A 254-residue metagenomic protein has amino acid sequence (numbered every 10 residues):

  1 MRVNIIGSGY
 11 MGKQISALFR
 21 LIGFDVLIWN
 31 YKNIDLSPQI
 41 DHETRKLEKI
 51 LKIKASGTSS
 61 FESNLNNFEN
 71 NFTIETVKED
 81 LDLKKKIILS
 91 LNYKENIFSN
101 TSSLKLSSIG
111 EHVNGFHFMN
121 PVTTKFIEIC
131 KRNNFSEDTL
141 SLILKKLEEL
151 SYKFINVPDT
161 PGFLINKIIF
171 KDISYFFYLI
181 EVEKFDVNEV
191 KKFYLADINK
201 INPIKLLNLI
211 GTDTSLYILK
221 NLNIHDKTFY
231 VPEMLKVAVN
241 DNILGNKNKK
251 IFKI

Functional and structural regions predicted by a protein language model:
M1-S8, I15-Y31, Y152-D159, F185-I254: NAD(P)-dependent Rossmann-like dehydrogenase/reductase catalytic/cofactor-binding core
K13-Q14, K85: Residues forming the Rossmann-fold NAD(P)(H) cofactor-binding site
I22-L51: NAD(P)-binding Rossmann-fold cofactor-contacting core
I34, R45-N96: Rossmann-like NAD(P)-binding element
V77, K94-D159, N166: Rossmann-fold dinucleotide-binding core
T160-I169, E183: Glycine-rich phosphate/pyrophosphate-binding loop and the adjoining helix
F177-K184: C-terminal regulatory/interaction module of P-loop NTP-utilizing enzymes
